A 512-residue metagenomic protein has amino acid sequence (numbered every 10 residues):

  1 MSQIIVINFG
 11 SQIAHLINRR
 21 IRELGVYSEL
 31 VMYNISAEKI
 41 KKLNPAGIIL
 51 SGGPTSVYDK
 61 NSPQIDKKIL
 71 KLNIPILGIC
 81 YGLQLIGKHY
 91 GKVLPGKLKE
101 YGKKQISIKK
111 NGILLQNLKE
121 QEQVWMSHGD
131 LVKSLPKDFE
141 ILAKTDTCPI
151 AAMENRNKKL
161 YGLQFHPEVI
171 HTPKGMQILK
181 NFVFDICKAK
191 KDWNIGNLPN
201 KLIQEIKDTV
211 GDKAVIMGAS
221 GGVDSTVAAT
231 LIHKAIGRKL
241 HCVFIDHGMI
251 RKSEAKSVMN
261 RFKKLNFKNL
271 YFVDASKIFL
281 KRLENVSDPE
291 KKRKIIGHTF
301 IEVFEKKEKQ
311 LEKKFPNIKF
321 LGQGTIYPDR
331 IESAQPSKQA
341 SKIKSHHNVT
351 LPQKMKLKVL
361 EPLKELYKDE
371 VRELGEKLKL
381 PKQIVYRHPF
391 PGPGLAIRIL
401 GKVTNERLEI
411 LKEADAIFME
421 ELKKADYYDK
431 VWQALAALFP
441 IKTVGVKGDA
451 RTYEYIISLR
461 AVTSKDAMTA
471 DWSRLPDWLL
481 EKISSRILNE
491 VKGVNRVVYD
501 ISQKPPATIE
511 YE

Functional and structural regions predicted by a protein language model:
M1-L50, P54-L72, Q84, K88-K319 (+1 more regions): RNA-binding accessory domains that recognize and position tRNA/RNA substrates
I76-G82: Conserved helicase ATPase motor motifs in RecA-like P-loop NTPase domains
Q323-G324: Extended catalytic-interface subdomain
